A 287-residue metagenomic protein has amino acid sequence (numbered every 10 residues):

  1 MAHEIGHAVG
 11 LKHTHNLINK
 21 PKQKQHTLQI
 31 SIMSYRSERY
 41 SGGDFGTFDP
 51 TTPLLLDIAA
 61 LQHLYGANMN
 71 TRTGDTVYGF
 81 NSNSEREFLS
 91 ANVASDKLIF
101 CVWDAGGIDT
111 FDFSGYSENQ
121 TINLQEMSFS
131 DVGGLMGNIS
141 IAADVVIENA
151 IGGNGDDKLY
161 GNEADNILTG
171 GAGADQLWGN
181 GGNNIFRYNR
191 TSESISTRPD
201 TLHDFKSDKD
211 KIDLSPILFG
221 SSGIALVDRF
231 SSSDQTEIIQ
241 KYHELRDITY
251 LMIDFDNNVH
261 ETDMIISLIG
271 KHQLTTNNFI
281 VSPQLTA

Functional and structural regions predicted by a protein language model:
M1-T14: Active-site recognition of the HExxH zinc-binding catalytic motif
H3, M33, L61, I147: Divalent metal-coordination and catalytic microenvironments
K12-K24, Q29, D44-T51, I58 (+2 more regions): Acidic glycine/aspartate-rich repeat arrays in secreted/surface proteins
P21-H26, S31, R36-G43, Q62-A91 (+3 more regions): GD-rich hexapeptide-repeat beta-solenoids
H26, L54, S95, D104 (+6 more regions): Active-site-proximal structural scaffolding
I32, C101, T110, T121 (+8 more regions): Discrete beta-strand positions within long extracellular beta-solenoid architectures
G106-I108, G115-S117, E126, I151-D156 (+6 more regions): Extracellular, beta-strand-rich repeat scaffolds characterized by small/acidic residue-biased motifs
G134-N149: Extracellular beta-strand-rich solenoid/capping regions of secreted or surface-exposed proteins that bind or remodel
